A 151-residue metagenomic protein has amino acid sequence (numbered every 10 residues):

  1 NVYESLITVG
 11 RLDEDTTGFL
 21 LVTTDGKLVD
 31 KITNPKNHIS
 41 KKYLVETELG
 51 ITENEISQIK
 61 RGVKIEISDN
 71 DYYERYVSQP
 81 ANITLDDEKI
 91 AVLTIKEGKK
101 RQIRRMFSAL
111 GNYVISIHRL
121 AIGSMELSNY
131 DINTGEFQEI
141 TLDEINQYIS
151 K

Functional and structural regions predicted by a protein language model:
N1-K151: RNA pseudouridine synthases
